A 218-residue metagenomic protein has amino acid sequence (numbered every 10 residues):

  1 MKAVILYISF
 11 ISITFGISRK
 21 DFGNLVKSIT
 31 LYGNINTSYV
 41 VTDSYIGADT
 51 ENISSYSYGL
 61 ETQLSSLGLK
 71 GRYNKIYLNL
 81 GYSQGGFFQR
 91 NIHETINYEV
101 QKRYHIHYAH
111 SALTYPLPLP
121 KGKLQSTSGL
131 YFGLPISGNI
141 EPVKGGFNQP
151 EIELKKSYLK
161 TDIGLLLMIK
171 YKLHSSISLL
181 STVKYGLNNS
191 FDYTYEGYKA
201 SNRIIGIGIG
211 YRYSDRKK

Functional and structural regions predicted by a protein language model:
V4-I13: Sec-dependent N-terminal signal peptides
G16-K70, R212-K218: Short glycine/proline- and aromatic-enriched beta-strand/turn motifs that initiate or cap beta-hairpins
G23-I29, T50-Y58, R103-A109, L159-L165 (+1 more regions): Residues that define the transmembrane beta-barrel architecture of outer-membrane proteins
K27-G33, N74-L80, A109-S111, L124-L130 (+3 more regions): Transmembrane beta-strands of outer-membrane beta-barrel proteins
G33-V41, L64, Y82-F88, H105-Y108 (+4 more regions): Transmembrane beta-strands of outer-membrane beta-barrel pores
Y39-E51, Q84-I106, G138-L159, S190-A200: Flexible, solvent-exposed loop segments that connect beta-strands
G59-S65, H110-P116, M168, G208-G210: Outer-membrane beta-barrel architecture
S83, L154-K218: Predominantly the C-terminal beta-signal and adjacent terminal strand-loop region of outer-membrane beta-barrel
